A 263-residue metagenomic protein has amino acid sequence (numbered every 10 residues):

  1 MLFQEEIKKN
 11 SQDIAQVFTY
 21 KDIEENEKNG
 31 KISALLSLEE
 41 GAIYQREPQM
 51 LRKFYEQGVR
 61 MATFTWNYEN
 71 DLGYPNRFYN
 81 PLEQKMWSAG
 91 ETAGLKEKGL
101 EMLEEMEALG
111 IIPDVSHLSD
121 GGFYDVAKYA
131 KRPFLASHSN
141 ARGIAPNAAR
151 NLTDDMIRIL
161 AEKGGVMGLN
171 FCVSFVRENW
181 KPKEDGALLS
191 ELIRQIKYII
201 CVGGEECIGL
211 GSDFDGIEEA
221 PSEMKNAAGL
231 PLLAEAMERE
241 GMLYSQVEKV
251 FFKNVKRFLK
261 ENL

Functional and structural regions predicted by a protein language model:
M1-P48, F64-E69, G73-W87, T92-E107: A metal-dependent hydrolase metal-coordination microenvironment
A15, S33-S37, R60-M61, G110-D114 (+3 more regions): Structural preference for beta-strand elements that scaffold enzyme active sites
T19, E39-G41, N67-E69, I111 (+4 more regions): Active-site beta-loop-alpha junctions enriched in small/polar residues
T19, G58, P113, H138 (+4 more regions): Conserved, mostly hydrophobic/aromatic
R46-E56, F78-L135, A149-K163, S190-E206: Histidine/acidic residue-rich metal-binding segments in metalloenzymes
V166-F175, W180: A conserved active-site cap/scaffold subdomain adjacent to cofactor or substrate pockets
N170-F171, V202-K225: Short acidic/histidine-rich active-site segments
K225-L263: Mid-to-C-terminal alpha-helical segments outside catalytic/metal-binding sites
